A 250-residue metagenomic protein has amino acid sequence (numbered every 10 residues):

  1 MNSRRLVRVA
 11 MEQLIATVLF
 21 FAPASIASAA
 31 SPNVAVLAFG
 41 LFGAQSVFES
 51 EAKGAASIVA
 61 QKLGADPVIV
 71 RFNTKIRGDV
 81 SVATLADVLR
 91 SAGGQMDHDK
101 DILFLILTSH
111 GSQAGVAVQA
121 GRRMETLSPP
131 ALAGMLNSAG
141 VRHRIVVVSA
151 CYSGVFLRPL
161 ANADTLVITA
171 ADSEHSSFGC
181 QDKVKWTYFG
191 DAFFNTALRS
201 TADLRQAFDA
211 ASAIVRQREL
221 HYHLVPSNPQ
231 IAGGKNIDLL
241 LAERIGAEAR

Functional and structural regions predicted by a protein language model:
M1-R8: N-terminal secretory signal peptides that target proteins for export/translocation
R4, S25-K100, G179, V184-T187 (+1 more regions): Boundary/activation segment at the start of structured domains
A10-A24: Bacterial N-terminal signal peptides
S31-A35, A65-V68, H98-L103, G140-I145 (+2 more regions): Loop/turn elements at helix/coil->beta-strand transitions in domains of secreted/extracellular proteins
F42-S46, T74-G78, S109-A114, R123 (+3 more regions): Solvent-exposed loop/turn segments at secondary-structure junctions within structured extracellular/periplasmic domains
S50-K53, S57, Q61, A83 (+8 more regions): Solvent-exposed, polar/charged alpha-helical surfaces in well-ordered, non-transmembrane soluble domains, broadly
S109-S138: A short, glycine/acidic-enriched catalytic loop
A150-N236: Active-site-proximal C-terminal subdomain of hydrolase catalytic domains
